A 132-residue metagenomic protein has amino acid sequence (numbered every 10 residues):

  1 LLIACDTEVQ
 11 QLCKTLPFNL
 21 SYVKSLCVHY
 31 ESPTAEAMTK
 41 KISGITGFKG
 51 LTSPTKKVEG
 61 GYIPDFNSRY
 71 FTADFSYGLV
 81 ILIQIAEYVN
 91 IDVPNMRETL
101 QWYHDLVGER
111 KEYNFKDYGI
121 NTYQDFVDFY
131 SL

Functional and structural regions predicted by a protein language model:
L2-L132: NAD(P)-dependent Rossmann-like dehydrogenase/reductase catalytic/cofactor-binding core
